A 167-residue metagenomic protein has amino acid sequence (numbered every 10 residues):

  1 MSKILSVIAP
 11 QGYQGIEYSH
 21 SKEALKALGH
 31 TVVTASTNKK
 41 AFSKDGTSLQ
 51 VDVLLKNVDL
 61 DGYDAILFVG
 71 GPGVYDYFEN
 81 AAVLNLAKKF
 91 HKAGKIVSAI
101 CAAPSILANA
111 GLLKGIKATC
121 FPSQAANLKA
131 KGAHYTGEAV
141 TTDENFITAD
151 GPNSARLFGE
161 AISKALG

Functional and structural regions predicted by a protein language model:
M1-A93, V97, I106-N109, N127-G167: Extended, subdomain-level signal for the structured scaffold at the beginning of enzyme domains
V97-S98, A118: A short beta-strand/loop micro-motif in the catalytic core of glycosyltransferases that engages the nucleotide-sugar
I100-A102: Short, thiol/selenol-centered motifs that function as redox-active sites or metal-ligating centers
K114-P122, Y135-E138: Short hydrophobic/aromatic-enriched beta-strand-loop microsegments
